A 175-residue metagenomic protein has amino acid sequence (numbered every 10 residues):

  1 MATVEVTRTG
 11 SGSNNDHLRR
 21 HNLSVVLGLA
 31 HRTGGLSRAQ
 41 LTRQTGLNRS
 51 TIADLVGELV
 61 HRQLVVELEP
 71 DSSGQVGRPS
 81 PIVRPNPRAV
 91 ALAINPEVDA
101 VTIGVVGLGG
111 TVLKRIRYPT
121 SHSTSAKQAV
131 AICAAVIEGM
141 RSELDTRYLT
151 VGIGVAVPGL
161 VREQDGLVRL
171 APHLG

Functional and structural regions predicted by a protein language model:
M1-Q44: Extreme N-terminal segment that seeds HTH/winged-HTH DNA-binding domains in transcriptional regulators
T9-N22, S37, L68-A89: Short, cationic-aromatic polyanion-contact patches
A30, L41, I52-V65: Basic amphipathic alpha-helical segments that dock to polyanions
G35, Q63-L64, I82, L160: Short hinge/loop at the helix->beta-strand junction immediately C-terminal to the helix-turn-helix recognition helix
N48-S50: Short coil turns linking two alpha-helices in DNA-binding domains
P79-R115: Gly/Thr-rich phosphate-binding beta-strand-loop-beta motif of the actin/hexokinase/Hsp70
R115-G175: Glycine-rich phosphate-binding loop and adjoining helix at the ATP-binding site of ATP-dependent phosphoryl-transfer
